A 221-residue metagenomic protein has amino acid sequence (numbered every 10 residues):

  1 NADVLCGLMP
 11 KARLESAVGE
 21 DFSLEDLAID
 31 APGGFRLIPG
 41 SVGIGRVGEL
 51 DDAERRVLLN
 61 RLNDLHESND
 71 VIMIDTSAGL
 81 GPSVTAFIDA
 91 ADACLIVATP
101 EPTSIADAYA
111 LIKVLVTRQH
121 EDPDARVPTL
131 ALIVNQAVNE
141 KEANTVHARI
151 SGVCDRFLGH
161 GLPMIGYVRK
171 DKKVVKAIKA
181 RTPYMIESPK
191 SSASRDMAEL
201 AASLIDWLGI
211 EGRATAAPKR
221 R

Functional and structural regions predicted by a protein language model:
N1-E67, I178-A180: P-loop/Walker-type NTP enzyme "switch/lid" segment
A2, A17, I38, D75 (+3 more regions): Residue-level signature of catalytic and energy-coupling elements of molecular machines, predominantly ATP/GTP-dependent
L5-L8, E20-D21, S41, R61-S68 (+5 more regions): Conserved, well-folded catalytic cores of nucleic-acid-processing and energy-transducing macromolecular machines
G7-R13, V114-L115, A148-S151, P183-M185: Short, hinge-like loop/turn segments at secondary-structure boundaries
K11, D21, E25, R55-L59 (+4 more regions): Amphipathic alpha-helical transducer elements in NTP-driven molecular machines
V71, S77-G166: Conserved catalytic-core segment of NTP-binding enzymes
D155-P183, M197: Beta-strand-loop-alpha "switch" segments that mediate conformational coupling across diverse proteins
K179-R221: NTP-binding/hydrolysis catalytic cores, primarily Walker-type P-loop NTPases
